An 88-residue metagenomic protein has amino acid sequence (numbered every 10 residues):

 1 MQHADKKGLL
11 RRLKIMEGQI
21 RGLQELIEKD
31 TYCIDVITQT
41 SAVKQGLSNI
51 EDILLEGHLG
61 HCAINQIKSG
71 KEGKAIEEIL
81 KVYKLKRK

Functional and structural regions predicted by a protein language model:
M1-K88: Solvent-exposed interaction patches of small proteins and small membrane subunits
